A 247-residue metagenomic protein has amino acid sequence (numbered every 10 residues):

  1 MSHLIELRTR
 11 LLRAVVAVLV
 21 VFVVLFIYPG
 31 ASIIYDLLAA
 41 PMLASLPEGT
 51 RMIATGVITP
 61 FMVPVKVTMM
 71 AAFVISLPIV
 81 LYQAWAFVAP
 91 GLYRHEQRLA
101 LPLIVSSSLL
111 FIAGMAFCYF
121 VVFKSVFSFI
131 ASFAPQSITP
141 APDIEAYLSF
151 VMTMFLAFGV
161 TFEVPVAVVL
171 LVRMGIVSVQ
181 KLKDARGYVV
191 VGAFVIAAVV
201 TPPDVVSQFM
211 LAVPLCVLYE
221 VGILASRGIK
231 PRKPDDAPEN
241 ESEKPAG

Functional and structural regions predicted by a protein language model:
M1-G247: Membrane topogenic/interface segments and analogous intrinsically disordered interaction regions
